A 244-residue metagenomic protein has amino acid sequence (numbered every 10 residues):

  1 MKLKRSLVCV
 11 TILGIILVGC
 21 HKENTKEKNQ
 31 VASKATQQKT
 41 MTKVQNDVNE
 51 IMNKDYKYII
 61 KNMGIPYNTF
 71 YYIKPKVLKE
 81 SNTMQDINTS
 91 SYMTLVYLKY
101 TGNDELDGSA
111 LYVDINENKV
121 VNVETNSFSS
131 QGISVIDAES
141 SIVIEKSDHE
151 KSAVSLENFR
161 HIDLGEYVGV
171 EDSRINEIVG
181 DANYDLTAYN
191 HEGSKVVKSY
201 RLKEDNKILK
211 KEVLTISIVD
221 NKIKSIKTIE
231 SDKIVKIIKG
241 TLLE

Functional and structural regions predicted by a protein language model:
M1-L7: Bacterial N-terminal signal peptides that target proteins for export
I16-G19: C-terminal motif of bacterial Sec signal peptides marking the signal peptidase cleavage site
H21-E23: Bacterial signal peptide processing site
N29-I51, D55-K57, E139-R160: N-terminal low-complexity, Pro/Thr/Ser-rich intrinsically disordered segments that act as propeptides or flexible
T40, Y56-K146, H161, Y167-E244: A cross-family detector of function-defining hotspots
E50-I51, E166-V168: Short, contiguous acidic and Ser/Thr-rich linear segments
